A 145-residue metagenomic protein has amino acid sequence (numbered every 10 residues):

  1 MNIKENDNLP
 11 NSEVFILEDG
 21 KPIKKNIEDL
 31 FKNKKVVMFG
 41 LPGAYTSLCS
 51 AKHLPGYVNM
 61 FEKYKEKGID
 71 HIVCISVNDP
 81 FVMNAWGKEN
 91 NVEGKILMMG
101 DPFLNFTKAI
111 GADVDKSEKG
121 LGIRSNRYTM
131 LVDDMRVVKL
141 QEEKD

Functional and structural regions predicted by a protein language model:
M1-D145: Chalcogenol-based redox active-site neighborhoods
